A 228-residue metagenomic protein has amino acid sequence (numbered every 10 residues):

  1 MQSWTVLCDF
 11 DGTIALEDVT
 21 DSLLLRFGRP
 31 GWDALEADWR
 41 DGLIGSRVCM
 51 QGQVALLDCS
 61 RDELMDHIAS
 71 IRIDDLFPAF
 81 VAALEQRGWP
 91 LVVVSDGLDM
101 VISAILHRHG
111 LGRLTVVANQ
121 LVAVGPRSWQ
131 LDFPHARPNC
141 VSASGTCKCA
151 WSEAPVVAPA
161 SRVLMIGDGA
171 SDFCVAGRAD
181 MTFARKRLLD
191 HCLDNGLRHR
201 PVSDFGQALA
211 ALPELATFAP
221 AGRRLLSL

Functional and structural regions predicted by a protein language model:
M1-A55: Active-site neighborhood of HAD-like aspartate-dependent phosphohydrolases
M1-D11, R72-L84: An N-terminal domain-start capping segment
T5, T20, C49, L64-D66 (+3 more regions): A short, structure-level motif marking secondary-structure boundaries and short turns
L7-D9, V94, I166: Short hydrophobic segments within beta-strands
L25, A69-S70, V92, S142: A generic secondary-structure micro-motif detector that highlights 1-2 residue hydrophobic/ambivalent hotspots embedded
G31-A37, R61-L64, R113: Short, surface-exposed acidic
I44-A79, R87-W89: Metal-dependent phosphoesterase signature
P78-P90, G97-L228: C-terminal cap/substrate-recognition subdomain and adjoining C-terminal extension of metal-dependent phosphatase-like
